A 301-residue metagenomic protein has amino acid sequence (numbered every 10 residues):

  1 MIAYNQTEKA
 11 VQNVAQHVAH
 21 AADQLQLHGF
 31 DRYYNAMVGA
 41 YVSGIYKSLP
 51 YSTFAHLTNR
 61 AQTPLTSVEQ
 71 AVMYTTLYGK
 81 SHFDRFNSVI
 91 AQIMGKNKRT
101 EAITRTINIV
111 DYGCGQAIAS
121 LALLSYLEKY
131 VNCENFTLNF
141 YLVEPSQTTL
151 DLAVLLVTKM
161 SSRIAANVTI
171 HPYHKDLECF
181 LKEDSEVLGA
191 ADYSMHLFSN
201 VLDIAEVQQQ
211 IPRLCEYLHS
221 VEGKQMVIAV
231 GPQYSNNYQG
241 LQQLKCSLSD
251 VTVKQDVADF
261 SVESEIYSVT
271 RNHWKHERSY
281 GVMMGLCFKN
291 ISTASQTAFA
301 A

Functional and structural regions predicted by a protein language model:
M1-L57: N-terminal auxiliary segments of SAM/dcSAM-dependent transferases
I2-Q26, T149, L155-S161, H171-A301: Domain-level detector for long C-terminal conserved domains
R60-T100: Class I SAM-dependent methyltransferase Rossmann-like catalytic core, especially the SAM/SAH-binding loop
I93, N97, L127-V131, V157-S161 (+1 more regions): Active-site catalytic pocket residues across diverse enzymes, especially alpha/beta-hydrolases
R105-G115: Conserved class I S-adenosyl-L-methionine
Q116-C133: Conserved SAM-binding loop of SAM-dependent methyltransferases across substrates and taxa, primarily the Class I
L138-Y141: Short beta-strand element of Class I
S146: Conserved SAM/SAH-binding beta-strand->alpha-helix loop
